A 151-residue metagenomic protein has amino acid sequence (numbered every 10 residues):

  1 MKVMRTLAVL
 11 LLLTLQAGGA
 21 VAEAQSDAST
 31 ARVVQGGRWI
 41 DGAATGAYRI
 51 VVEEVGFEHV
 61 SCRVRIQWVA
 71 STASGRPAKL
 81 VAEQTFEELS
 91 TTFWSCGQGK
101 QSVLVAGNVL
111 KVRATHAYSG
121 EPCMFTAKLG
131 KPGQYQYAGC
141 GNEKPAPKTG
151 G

Functional and structural regions predicted by a protein language model:
M1-A8: Bacterial N-terminal signal peptides that target proteins for export
V9-L13: Hydrophobic alpha-helical targeting segments used for export or membrane insertion
T14-G19: N-terminal signal peptide c-region/cleavage motif recognized by signal peptidases
V21-G151: Exposed acidic/polar residues on beta-strands and adjacent loops within beta-sheet cores, strongest in beta-propeller
